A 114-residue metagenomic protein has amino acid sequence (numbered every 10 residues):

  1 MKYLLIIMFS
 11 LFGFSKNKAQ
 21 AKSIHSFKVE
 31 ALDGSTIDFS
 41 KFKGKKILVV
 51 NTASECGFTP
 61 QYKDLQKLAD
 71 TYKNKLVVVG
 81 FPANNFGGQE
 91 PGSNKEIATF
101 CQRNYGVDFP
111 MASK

Functional and structural regions predicted by a protein language model:
M1-K22: Bacterial Sec-dependent N-terminal signal peptides
K18-S40: N-terminal "domain-start" segment that seeds a small globular fold
S23-I24, K95-K114: Short, internal strand/loop/helix patches that form the active-site neighborhood or redox-interaction surface
A31, N51-E55: Amphipathic alpha-helical repeat scaffolds
L32, F81, A112-K114: Conserved beta-strand termini and adjacent loop/short-helix elements that scaffold enzyme active sites in alpha/beta
G34-T36, K46-I47, V78, K95-E96: Residue-level recognition of alpha-helix boundary/capping or hinge positions
K43-I47, E55, T59-F86, C101-Y105: Conserved helix-turn-beta segment immediately C-terminal to the redox Cys motif in thioredoxin-like folds
